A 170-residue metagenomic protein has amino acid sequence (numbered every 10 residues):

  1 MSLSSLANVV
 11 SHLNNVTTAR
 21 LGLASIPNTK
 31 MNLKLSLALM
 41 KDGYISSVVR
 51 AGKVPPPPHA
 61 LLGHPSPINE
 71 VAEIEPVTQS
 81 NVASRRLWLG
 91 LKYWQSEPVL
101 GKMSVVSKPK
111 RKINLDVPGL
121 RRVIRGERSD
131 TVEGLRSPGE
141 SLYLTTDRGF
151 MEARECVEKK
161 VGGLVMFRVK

Functional and structural regions predicted by a protein language model:
M1-K170: Core subunits and conserved enzymes of cellular information-processing and envelope-translocation systems across
